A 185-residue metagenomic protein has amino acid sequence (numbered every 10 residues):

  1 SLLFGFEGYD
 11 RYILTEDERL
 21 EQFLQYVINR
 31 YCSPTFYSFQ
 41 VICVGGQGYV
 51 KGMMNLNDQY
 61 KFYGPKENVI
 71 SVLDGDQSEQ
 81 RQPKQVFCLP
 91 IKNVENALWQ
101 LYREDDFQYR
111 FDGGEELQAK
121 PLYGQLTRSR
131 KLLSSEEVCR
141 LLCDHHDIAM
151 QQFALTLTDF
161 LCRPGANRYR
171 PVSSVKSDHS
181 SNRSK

Functional and structural regions predicted by a protein language model:
S1-Q80: RecA-like P-loop NTPase motor core
F6-E7, I28, C32, K61 (+5 more regions): Generic secondary-structure transition motif, activating predominantly at the C-termini of alpha-helices
Y26-R30, K51-Q59, N96, Q100 (+5 more regions): Charged/polar, solvent-exposed surface patches and flexible loops
V27, S38, M53-N55, P83-Q85 (+4 more regions): General "foldedness" signal
V72-D147: Activity-critical C-terminal alpha-helical subdomain
E115-K185: Charge-biased C-terminal accessory regions appended to nucleic-acid-, cytoskeletal NTPase
